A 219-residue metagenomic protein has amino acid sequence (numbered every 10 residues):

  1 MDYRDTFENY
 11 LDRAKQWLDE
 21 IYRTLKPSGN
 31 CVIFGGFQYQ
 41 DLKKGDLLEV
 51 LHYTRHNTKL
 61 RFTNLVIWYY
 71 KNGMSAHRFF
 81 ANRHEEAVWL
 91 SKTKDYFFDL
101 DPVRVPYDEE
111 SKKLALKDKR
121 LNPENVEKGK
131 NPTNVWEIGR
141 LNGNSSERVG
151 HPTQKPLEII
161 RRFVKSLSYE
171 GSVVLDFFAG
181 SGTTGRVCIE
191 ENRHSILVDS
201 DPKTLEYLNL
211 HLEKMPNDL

Functional and structural regions predicted by a protein language model:
M1-E206: Core catalytic lobe of class I
N209-L219: S-adenosyl-L-methionine
